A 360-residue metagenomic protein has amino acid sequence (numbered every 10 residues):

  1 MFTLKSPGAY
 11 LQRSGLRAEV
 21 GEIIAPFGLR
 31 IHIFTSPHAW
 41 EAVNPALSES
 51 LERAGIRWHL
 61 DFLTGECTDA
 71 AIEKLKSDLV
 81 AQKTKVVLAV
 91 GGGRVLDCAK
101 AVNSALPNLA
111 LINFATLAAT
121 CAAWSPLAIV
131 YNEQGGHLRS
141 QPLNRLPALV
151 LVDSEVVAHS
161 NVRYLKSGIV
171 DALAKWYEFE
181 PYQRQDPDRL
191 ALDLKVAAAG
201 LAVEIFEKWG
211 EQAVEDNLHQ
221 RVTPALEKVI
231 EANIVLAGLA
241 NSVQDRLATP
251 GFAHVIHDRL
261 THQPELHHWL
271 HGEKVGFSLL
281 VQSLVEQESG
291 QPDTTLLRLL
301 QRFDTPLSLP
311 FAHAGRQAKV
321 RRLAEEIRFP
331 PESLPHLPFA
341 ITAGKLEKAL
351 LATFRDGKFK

Functional and structural regions predicted by a protein language model:
M1-V86: ATP/NTP phosphate-donor binding region
F2-L4, P26, V80-Q82, L106 (+4 more regions): Solvent-exposed alpha-helices and their adjacent loops that cap or buttress functional pockets in soluble metabolic
R17, W40-N44, R94-A101, T120-W124 (+1 more regions): Short glycine/serine/threonine-rich phosphate/pyrophosphate-binding segments that cradle anionic phosphate groups
L79-L117: A short, small-residue-rich loop immediately preceding and capping a beta-strand
P107-A198: A glycine/threonine-rich phosphate-anchoring loop and its flanking beta-alpha core in nucleotide/phosphate-binding
L173, Y177, L226-A240, L279 (+3 more regions): Short alpha-helical scaffolding segments that buttress acidic/His motifs in well-ordered protein cores
L190-R298: Active-site segments that bind and position negatively charged phosphate/pyrophosphate groups
G290-K360: C-terminal charged capping/lid subdomain of soluble metabolic enzymes
